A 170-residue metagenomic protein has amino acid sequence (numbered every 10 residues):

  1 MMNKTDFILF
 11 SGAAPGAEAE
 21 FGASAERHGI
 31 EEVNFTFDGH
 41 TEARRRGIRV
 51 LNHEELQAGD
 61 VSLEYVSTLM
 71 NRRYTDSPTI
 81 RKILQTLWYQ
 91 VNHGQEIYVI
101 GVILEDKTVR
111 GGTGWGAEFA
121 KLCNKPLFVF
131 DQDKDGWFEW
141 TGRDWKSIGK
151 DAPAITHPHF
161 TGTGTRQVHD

Functional and structural regions predicted by a protein language model:
M2-D170: Acidic/glycine-enriched connector segments
